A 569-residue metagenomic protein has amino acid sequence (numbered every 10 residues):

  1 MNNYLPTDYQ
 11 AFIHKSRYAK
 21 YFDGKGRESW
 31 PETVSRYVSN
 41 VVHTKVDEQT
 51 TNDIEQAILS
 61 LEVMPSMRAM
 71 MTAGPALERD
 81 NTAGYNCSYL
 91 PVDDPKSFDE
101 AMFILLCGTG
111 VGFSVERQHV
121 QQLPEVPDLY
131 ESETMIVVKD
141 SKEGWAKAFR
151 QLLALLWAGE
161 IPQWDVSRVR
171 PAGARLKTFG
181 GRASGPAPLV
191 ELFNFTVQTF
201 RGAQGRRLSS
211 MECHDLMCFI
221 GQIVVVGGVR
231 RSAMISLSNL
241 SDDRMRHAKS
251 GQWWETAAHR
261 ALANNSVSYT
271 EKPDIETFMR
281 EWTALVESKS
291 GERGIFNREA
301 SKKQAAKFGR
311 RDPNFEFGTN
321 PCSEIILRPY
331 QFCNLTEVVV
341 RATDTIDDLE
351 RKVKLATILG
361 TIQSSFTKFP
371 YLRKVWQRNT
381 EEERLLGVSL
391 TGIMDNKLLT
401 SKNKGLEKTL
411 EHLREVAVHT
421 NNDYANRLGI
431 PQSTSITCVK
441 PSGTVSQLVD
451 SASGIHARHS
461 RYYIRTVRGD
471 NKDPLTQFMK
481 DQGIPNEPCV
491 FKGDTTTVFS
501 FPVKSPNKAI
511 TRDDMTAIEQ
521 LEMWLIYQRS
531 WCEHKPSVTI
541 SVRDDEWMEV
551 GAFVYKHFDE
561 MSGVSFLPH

Functional and structural regions predicted by a protein language model:
M1-H569: Extended catalytic cores of very large enzyme megasubunits
